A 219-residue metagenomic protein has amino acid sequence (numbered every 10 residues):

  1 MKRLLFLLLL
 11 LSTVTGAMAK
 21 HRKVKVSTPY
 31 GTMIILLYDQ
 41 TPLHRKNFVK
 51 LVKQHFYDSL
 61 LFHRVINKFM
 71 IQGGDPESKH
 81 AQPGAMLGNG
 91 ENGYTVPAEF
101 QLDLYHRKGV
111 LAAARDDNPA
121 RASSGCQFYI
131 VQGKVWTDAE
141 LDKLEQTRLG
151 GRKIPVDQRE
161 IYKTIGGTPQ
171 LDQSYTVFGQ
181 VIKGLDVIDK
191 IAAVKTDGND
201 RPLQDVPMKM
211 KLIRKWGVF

Functional and structural regions predicted by a protein language model:
L4-T13: Sec-dependent N-terminal signal peptides
A17-F219: Cyclophilin-like peptidyl-prolyl cis-trans isomerases
